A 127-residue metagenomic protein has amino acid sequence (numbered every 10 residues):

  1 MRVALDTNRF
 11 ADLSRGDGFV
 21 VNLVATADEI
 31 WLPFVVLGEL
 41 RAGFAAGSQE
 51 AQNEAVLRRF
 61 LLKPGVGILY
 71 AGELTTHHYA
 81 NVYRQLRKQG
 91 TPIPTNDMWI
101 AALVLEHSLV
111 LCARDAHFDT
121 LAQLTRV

Functional and structural regions predicted by a protein language model:
M1, A101, L105-V127: Acidic, PIN/NYN-like endoribonuclease modules and their adjacent C-terminal/linker elements
M1-V36, A42-R59: Short, well-structured N-terminal submotif of metal-dependent ribonuclease cores
V3, E29-W31, L62-L69, V110: Short loop->beta-strand "edge-of-pocket" segments that line small-molecule binding or catalytic clefts across diverse
D6, E39, D97, D115: Acidic active-site catalytic centers that drive phospho-/nucleotidyl reactions and related ester hydrolyses
D6-T7, L40, Y79, V104: Generic structural signal for small/hydrophobic residues in well-ordered secondary structure, especially within
G16-D17, G43-G47, V82, Q89 (+1 more regions): Residue-level signal for well-ordered alpha-helical positions
L37, N53-L57, T76-Y79, D97: A general structural signal for well-ordered alpha-helical segments in protein cores
G67-C112: Active-site neighborhoods of divalent-metal-dependent phosphate/nucleic-acid chemistry enzymes
